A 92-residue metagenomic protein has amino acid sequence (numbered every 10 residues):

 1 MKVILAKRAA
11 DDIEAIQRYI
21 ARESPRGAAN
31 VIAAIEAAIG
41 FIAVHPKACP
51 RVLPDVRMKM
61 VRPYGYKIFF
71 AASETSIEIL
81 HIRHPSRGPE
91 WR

Functional and structural regions predicted by a protein language model:
K2-V56, S76, R92: Basic, Lys/Arg-enriched alpha-helical interface segments
D55-V56, G65-K67: Short hydrophobic/aromatic beta-strand or adjacent loop that forms the aromatic wall/cage of a ligand/substrate-binding
V61-P63: A short catalytic or substrate-binding loop motif that flags glycine-/basic-rich loops and adjacent residues that bind
Y66-K67, A71-R92: Enriched for short, Lys/Arg-rich terminal
